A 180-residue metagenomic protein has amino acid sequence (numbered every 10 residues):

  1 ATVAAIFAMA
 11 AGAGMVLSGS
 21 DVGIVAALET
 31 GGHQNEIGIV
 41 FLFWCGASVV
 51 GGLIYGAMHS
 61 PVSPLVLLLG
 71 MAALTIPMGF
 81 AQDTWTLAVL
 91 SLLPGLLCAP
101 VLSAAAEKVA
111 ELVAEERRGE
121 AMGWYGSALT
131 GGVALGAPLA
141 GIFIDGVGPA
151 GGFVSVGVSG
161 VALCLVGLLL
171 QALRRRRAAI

Functional and structural regions predicted by a protein language model:
A1-V40: Helix-loop boundary and gating motifs at the non-cytosolic
I24, P100-V113: Intracellular juxtamembrane helix-capping segments at the cytosolic ends of symmetry-related transmembrane helices
V50-S63, I144: Helix-to-loop junctions at the C-terminal end of transmembrane segments in multipass secondary transporters
P64-S103: C-terminal transmembrane helical hairpin of 12-TM major facilitator-type secondary transporters
R117-V147: A late C-terminal transmembrane helix in Major Facilitator Superfamily
I142-G160: A membrane-interface helix-boundary motif in multi-pass transporters
G157-I180: Multi-pass alpha-helical transporter architecture, strongest for 12-TM Major Facilitator/SLC carriers used
